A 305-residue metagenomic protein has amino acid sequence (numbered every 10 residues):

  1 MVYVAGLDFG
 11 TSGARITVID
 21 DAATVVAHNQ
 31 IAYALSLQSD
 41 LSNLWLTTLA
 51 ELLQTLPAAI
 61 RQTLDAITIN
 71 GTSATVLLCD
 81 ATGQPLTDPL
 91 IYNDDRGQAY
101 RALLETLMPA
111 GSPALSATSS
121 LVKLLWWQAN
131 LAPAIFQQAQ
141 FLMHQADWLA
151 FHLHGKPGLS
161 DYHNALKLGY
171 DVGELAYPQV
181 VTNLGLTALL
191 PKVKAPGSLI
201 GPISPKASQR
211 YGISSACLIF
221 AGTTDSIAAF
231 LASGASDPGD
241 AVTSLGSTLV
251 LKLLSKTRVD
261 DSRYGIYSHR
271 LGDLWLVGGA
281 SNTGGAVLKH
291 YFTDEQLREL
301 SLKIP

Functional and structural regions predicted by a protein language model:
M1-D88, A134-Q138, S208-Q209, I213-A221: N-terminal glycine/serine-rich phosphate-binding loop of ATP-dependent small-molecule kinases, especially carbohydrate
A5-G6, Q98, A102-A114, L125-A139 (+4 more regions): Active-site core segments that coordinate phosphate-bearing ligands/cofactors across diverse enzyme families
G13, A195-I203: Glycine-rich phosphate-binding loops at beta-strand->alpha-helix junctions
A23, I67, D94, W127 (+1 more regions): Residue-level signal for inorganic ion chemistry
I31-A32, Y92, N282: A generic structural motif
I60-L124: Active-site phosphate-binding/coordination module
L64, A188-L190: Core-facing hydrophobic residues within beta-strands of well-ordered domains
N70-T75, P196-G197, L245-S247: Glycine-rich beta-strand-to-loop/alpha-helix junction loops that act as flexible
